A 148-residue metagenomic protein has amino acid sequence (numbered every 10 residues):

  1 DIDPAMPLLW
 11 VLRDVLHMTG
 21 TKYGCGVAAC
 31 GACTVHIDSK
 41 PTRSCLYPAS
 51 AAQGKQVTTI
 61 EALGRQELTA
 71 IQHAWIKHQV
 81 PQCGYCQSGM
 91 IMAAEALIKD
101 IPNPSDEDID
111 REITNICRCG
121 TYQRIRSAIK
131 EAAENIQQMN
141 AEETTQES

Functional and structural regions predicted by a protein language model:
D1-S148: Signature of N-terminal electron-transfer/Fe-S-associated modules in redox systems
